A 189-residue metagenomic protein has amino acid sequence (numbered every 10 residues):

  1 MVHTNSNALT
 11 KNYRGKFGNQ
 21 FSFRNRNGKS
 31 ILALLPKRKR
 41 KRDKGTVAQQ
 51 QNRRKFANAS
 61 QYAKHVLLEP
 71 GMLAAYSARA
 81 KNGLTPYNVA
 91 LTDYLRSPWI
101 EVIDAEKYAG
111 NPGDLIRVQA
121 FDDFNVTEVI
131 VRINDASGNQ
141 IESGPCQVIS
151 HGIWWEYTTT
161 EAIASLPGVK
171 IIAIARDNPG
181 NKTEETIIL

Functional and structural regions predicted by a protein language model:
M1-D104: Long, polar/Ser/Thr-enriched low-complexity segments that form simple helices or flexible linkers at protein ends
S77-L189: Charged linear interaction tracts used for macromolecular binding and regulation
